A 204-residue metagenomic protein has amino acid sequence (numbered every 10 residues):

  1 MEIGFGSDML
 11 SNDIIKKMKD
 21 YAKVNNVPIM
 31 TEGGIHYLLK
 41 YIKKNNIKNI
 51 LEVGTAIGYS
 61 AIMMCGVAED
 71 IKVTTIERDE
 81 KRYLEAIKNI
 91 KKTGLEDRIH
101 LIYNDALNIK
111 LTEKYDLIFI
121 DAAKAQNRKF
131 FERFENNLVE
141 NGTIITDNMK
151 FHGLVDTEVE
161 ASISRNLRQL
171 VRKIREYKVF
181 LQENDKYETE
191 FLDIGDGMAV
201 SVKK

Functional and structural regions predicted by a protein language model:
M1-L117, K124-I145, M149-K204: A short alpha-helical cap/connector motif
